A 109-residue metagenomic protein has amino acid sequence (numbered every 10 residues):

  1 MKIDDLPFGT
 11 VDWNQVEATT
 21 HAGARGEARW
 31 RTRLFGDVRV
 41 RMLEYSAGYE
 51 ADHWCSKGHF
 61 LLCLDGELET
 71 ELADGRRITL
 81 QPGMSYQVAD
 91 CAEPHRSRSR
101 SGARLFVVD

Functional and structural regions predicted by a protein language model:
M1-R41: A short, N-terminal "cap"/entry segment at the start of jelly-roll beta-barrel domains of the cupin/DSBH fold
G36-S56, L80, A89-A92: Conserved short histidine dyad/triad with adjacent acidic residue
W54-T70: Short, conserved beta-strand element in jelly-roll/cupin
F60, G75-T79: Short, surface-exposed secondary-structure edge patches
E71, V88-A89: A generic structural signal for residues embedded in beta-strands
Q81, D90-D109: Ligand-binding loop in jelly-roll beta-barrel domains
